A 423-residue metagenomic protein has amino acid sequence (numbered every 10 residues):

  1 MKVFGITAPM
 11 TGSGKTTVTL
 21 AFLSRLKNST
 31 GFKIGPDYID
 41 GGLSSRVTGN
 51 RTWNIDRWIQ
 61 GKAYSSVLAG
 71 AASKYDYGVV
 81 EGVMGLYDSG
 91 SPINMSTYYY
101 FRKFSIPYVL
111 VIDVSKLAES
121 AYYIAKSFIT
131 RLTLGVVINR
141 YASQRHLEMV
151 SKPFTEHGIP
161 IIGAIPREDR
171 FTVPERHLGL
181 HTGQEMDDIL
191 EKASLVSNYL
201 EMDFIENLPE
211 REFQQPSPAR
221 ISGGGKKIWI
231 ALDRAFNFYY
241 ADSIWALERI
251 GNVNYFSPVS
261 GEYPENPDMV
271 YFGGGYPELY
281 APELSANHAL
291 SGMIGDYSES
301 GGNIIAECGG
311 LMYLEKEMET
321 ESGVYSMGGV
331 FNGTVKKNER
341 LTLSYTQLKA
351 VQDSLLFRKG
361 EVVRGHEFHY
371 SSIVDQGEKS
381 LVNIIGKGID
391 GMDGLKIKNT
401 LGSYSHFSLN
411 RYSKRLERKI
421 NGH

Functional and structural regions predicted by a protein language model:
M1-K2, I221-K227: A short, charged/proline- and glycine-enriched loop that marks the coil->beta-strand transition at the N-terminal
K2-G14, L23-F104, I112-L132, Q144-E148: ATP-dependent carboxylate-amine ligase catalytic core
G5, V79-E81, V109-V111, V137 (+2 more regions): Structural motif
V18: Hydrophobic positions on the alpha1 helix immediately C-terminal to the Walker A/P-loop
E119-R220: Internal gly/pro-rich beta-alpha loop/helix module that stabilizes soluble enzyme cofactors or their anionic handles
M202-D203, G223-G224, F236-A246, L343-H423: C-terminal and late-domain segments of enzyme folds
K226-E299: Phosphate-binding active sites in nucleotide-utilizing proteins
P277-S354: Cysteine-nucleophile active-site neighborhood
